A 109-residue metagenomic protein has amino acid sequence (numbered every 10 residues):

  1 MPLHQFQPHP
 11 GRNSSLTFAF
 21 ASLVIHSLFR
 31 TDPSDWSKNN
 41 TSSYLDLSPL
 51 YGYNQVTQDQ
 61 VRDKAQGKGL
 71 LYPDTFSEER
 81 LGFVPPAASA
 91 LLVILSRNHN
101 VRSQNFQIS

Functional and structural regions predicted by a protein language model:
M1-F106: N-terminal accessory/cap region of cofactor-dependent oxidoreductases and related radical enzymes
S109: Structured binding elements
